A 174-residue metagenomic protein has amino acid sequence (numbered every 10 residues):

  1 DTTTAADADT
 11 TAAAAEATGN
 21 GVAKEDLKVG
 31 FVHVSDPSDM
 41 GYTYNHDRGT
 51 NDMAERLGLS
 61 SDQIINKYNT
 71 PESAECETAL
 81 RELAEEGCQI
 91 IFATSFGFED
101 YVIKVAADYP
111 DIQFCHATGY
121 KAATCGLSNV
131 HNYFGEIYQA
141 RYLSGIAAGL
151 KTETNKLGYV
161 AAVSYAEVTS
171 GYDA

Functional and structural regions predicted by a protein language model:
D1-L27: Short, low-complexity disordered leader/linker segments with a strong preference for bacterial N-terminal type II
G21-A23, G30-L57, N66-C76, S95-F98 (+1 more regions): Extracytoplasmic "Venus flytrap"
S35-M40, C88, N129-G135, G158-E167: Second-shell loop/turn segments in exported
T50, R141-A174: An alpha-beta-alpha
S73-C88: Short, well-structured alpha-helical segments in soluble
G87-F96, Q113-A117: Periplasmic-binding protein-like
A93-D108: Hydrophobic alpha-helical
A107-F134: Flexible loop/hinge segments that line or gate small-molecule binding clefts
